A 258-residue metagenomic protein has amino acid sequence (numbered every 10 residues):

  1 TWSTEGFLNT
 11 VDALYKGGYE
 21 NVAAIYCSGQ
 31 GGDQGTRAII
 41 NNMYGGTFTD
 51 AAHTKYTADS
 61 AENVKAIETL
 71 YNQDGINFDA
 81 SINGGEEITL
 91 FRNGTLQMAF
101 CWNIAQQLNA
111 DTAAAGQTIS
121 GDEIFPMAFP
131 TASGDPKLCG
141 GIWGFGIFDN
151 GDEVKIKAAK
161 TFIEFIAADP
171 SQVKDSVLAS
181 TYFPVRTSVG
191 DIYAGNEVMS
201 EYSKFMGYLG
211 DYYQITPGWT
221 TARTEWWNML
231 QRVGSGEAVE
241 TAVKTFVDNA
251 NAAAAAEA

Functional and structural regions predicted by a protein language model:
W2-F7, D79-N93: Short helix-initiation/N-cap motifs at beta->coil->alpha
S3-K55, L96: Extracytoplasmic/periplasmic solute-binding protein
L8-Y15, A52-I82, F129: Glycine-centered hinge/linker elements that transmit conformational signals in sensory and ligand-binding systems
Y15-Q30, A168-A179, A253-A258: Bilobed periplasmic-binding protein-like "clamshell/Venus-flytrap" ligand-binding domains
A23-I25, G46-K65, A113-T118, A128-K137 (+1 more regions): Short, solvent-exposed loop/beta-turn-alpha elements that line the ligand-binding surface or hinge of extracytoplasmic
Q73, A114-T181: Extracytoplasmic/periplasmic substrate-recognition and gating elements
Q97-W102: Paired acidic/hydrophobic, glycine-rich loop segments that form the ligand-binding mouth/hinge of periplasmic-binding
I124-M127, S176-N228, R232: Long, aromatic- and glycine/proline-rich binding clefts that accommodate carbohydrate-like moieties
